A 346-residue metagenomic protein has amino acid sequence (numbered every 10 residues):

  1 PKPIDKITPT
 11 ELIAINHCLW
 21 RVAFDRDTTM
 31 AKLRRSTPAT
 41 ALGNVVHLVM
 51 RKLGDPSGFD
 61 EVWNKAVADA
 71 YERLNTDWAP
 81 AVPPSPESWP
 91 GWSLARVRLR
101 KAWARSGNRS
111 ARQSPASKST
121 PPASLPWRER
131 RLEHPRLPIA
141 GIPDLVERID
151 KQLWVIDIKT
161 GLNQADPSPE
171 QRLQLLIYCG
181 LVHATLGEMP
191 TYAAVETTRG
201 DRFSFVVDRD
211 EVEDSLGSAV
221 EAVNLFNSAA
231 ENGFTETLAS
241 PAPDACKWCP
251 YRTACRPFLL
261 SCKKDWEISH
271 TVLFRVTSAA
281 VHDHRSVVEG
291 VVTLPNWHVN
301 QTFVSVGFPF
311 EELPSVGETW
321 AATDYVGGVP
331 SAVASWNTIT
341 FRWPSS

Functional and structural regions predicted by a protein language model:
P9-G58, Y251: Nuclease catalytic cores
T29-M30, F258-I268: Short cysteine/histidine-rich zinc-coordinating motifs and their immediately flanking basic loops
V49-R128: A non-catalytic, helix-rich entry segment at domain boundaries
P121-L216: Mg2+/Mn2+-dependent nuclease catalytic core
E213-W248: Polybasic (Lys/Arg-rich)
K263-G290: Structural detector for short beta-strands of small beta-barrel domains
V291-V316: Beta-strand/loop nucleic-acid-binding surfaces
Y325-S346: OB-fold/S1-family single-stranded nucleic acid-binding modules
